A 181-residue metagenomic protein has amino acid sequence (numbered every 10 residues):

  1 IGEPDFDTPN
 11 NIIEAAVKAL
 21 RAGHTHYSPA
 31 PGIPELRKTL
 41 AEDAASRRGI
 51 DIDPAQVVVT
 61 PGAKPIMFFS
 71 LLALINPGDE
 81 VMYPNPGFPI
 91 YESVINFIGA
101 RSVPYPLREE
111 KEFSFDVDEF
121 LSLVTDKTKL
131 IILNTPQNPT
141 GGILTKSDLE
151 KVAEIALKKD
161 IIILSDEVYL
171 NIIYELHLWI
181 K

Functional and structural regions predicted by a protein language model:
I1-G62, F69: N-terminal small-domain helix-loop-helix segment of the aminotransferase-like
D51-V57, P77-E80, K127: Short acidic capping loops at alpha-helix termini that bridge into adjacent secondary structure
F69, Y91, V152: Aromatic/hydrophobic pocket-lining residues that form π-stacking "cages" and hydrophobic walls in ligand
A73-I95: Conserved PLP-anchoring active-site segment centered on the Schiff-base-forming lysine
F97-V103: A short helix-loop-beta submotif of the ANL/AMP-binding
V103, L107-W179: Active-site phosphate-binding strand-loop segment of PLP-dependent enzymes
